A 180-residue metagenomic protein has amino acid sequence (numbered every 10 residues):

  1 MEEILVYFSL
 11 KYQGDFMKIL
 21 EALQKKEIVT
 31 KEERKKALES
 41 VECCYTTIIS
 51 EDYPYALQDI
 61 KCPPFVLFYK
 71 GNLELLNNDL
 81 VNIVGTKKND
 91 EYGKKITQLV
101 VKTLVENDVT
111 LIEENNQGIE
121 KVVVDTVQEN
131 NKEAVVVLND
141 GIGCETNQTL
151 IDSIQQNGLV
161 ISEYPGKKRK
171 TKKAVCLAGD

Functional and structural regions predicted by a protein language model:
M1-E51: Short, small/acidic-rich helices and loops at N termini and domain boundaries of DNA replication/processing enzymes
T47-D180: Glycine-biased, small-residue-rich flexible motifs in mid-sequence functional cores and linkers
